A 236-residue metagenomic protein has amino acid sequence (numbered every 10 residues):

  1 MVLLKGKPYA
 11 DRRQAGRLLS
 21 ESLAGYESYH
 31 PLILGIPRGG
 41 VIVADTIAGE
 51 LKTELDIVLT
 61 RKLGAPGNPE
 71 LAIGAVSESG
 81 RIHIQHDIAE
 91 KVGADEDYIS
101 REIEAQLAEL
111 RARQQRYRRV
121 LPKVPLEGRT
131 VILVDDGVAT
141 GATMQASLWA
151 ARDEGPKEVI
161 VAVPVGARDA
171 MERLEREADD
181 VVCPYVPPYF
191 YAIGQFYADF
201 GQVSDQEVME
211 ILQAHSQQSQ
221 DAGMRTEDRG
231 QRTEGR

Functional and structural regions predicted by a protein language model:
M1-T226, G230-R236: PRPP-associated nucleotide enzymes
